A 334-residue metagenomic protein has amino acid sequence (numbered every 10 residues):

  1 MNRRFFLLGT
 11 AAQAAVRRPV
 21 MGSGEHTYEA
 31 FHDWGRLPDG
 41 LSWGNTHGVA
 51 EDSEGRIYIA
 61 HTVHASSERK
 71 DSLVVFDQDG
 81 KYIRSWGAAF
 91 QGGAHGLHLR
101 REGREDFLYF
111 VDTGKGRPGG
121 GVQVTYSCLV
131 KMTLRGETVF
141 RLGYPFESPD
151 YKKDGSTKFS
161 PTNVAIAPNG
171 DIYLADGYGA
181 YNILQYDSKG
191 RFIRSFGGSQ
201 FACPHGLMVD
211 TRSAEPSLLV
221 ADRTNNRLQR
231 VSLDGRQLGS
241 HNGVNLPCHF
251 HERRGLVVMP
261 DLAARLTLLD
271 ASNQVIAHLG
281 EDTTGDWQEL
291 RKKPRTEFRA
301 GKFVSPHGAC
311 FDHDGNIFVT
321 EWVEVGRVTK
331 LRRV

Functional and structural regions predicted by a protein language model:
M1-A11: N-terminal secretory signal peptides and thylakoid transit peptides that target proteins across membranes
A15-F31: Blade/loop signatures of beta-propeller domains
H32-S66: Beta-strand-rich domains and repeat architectures in extracellular enzymes and scaffolds, especially beta-propellers
G35-D39, W86-F90, V139-S156, I193-Q200 (+1 more regions): Surface-exposed loop and turn segments in beta-propeller and other repeat-based domains that flank or scaffold
S42-S53, F90-G103, G116, E147-D171 (+5 more regions): Beta-rich, blade/repeat-based domains predominating in secreted/periplasmic proteins but also intracellular
R56-Y58, F107-Y109, I172-Y173, S217-L219 (+2 more regions): Conserved beta-propeller blade signature
R69-E102: Blade-loop segments of beta-propeller domains
S305-V334: Blade-level signature of beta-propeller repeat domains, shared across WD40, Kelch, NHL, RCC1 and BNR/Asp-box propellers
